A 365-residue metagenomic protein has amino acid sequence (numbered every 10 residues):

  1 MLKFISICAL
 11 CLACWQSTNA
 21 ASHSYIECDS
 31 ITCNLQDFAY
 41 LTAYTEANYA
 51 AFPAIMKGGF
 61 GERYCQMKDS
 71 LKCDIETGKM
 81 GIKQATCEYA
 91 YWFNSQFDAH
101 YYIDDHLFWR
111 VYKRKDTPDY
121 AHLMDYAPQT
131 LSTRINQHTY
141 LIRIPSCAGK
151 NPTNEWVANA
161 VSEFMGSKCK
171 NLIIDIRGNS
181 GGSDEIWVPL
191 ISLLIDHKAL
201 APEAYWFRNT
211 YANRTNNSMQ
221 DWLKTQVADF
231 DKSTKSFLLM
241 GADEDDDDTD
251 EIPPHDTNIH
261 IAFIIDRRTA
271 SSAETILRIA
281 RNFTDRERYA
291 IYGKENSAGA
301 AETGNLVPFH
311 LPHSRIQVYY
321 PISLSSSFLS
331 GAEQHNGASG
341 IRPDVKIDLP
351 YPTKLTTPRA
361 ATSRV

Functional and structural regions predicted by a protein language model:
M1-S24: Bacterial Sec-dependent N-terminal signal peptides
S6, S272, I276, R364: Catalytic-loop motifs flanking and including active-site residues across diverse enzymes
A20-K224, T257-F263, E287-R288, S297-Y319 (+3 more regions): Flexible, low-complexity junctional segments that flank or bridge functional domains
D116-Y126, K232-D250: Short N-terminal or domain-adjacent regulatory/targeting segments
N213-D245, H255: Conserved TIR/SEFIR loop-to-helix hotspot centered on a Trp-containing motif with a nearby acidic residue
L238-H310: Flexible, glycine-rich surface segments
D266, K294, P321-S325, P350: Short, loop-centered acidic/histidine patches that primarily coordinate divalent metals
A332-V365: Low-complexity, Gly/Ser/Thr/Pro-rich intrinsically disordered linker/tail segments
